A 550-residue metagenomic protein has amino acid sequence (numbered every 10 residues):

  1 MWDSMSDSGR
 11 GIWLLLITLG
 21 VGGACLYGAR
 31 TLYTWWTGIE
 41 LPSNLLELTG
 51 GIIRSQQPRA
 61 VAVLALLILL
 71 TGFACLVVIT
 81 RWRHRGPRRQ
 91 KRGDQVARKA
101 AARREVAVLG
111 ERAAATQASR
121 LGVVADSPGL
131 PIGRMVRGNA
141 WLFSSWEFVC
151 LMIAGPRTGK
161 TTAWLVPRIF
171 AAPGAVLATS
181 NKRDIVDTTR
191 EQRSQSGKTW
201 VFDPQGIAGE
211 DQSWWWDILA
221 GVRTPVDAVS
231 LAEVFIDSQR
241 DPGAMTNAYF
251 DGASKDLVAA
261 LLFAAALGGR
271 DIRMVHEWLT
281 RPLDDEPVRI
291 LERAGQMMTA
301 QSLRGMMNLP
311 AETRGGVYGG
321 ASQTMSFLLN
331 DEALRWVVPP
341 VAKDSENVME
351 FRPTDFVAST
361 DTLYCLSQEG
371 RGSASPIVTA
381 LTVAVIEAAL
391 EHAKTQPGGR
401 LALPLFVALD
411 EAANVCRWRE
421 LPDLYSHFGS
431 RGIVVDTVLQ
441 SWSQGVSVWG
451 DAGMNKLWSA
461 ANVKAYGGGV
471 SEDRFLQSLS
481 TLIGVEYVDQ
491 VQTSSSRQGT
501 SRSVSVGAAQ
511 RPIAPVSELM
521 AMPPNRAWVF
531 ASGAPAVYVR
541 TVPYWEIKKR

Functional and structural regions predicted by a protein language model:
M1-S4, V186, W458, V463 (+1 more regions): Polar low-complexity intrinsically disordered regions
M1-T158, T162-W164, V485, S496 (+1 more regions): Basic- and hydrophobic-enriched, low-structure N-terminal and domain-boundary segments that flank ATP-binding catalytic
L16, P376, A412, A452 (+1 more regions): A short glycine-/small-residue-rich loop at the edge of a beta-strand within enzyme catalytic domains
Y27-A29, T34, R137, W146-I433 (+2 more regions): P-loop NTPase motor domains
Q56-Q57, Q90, Q95, R104-E105 (+17 more regions): Residue-identity detector for glutamine
F73-V123, P225-I236, I272, E277-W278 (+3 more regions): Short alpha-helical interface patches
Y425-A531: Conserved ATP-driven motor cores of ASCE-family P-loop NTPases powering translocation/secretion/packaging/pilus
